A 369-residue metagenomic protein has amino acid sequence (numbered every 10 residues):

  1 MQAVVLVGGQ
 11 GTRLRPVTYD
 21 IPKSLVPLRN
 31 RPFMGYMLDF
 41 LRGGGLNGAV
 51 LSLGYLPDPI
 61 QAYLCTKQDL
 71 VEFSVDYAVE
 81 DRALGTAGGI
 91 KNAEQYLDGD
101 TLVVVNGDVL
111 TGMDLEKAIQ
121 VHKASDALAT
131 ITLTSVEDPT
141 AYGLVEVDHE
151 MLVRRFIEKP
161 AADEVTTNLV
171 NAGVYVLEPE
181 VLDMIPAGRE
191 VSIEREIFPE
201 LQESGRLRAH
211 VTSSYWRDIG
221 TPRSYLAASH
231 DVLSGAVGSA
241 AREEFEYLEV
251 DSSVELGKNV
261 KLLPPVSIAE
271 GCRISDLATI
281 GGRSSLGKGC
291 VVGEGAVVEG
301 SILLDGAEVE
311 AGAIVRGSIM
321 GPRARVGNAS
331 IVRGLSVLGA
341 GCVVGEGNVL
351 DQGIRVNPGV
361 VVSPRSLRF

Functional and structural regions predicted by a protein language model:
Q2-V5, R13, P27-N106, L110-K117 (+3 more regions): Conserved N-terminal catalytic core of the sugar/cofactor nucleotidyltransferase
L25, L144-V147, F198, A209: A structural signal for short hydrophobic beta-strand segments in well-ordered beta-sheet cores
L53, V79, N106, I131-L133 (+2 more regions): Short loop/edge segments at beta-strand edges and connector loops that shape dinucleotide/nucleotide cofactor-binding
L102-V103, L110, E116-K123, E137-P139 (+1 more regions): Catalytic-core segments of class I nucleotidyltransferases/pyrophosphorylases that form NMP-activated intermediates
S125-S135: A short, conserved acidic/glycine-rich loop-to-beta-strand motif that forms the donor nucleotide-sugar/metal
N171-V174, R189, P264, G334 (+1 more regions): Glycine/small-residue-rich pyrophosphate-binding loop that anchors the diphosphate of NDP-sugar donors
R189, Q202-G300, G306: Extended, small-residue-rich solenoid/repeat segments and analogous flexible loops that form exposed scaffolds
G293-F369: Glycine-rich hexapeptide-repeat left-handed beta-helix
